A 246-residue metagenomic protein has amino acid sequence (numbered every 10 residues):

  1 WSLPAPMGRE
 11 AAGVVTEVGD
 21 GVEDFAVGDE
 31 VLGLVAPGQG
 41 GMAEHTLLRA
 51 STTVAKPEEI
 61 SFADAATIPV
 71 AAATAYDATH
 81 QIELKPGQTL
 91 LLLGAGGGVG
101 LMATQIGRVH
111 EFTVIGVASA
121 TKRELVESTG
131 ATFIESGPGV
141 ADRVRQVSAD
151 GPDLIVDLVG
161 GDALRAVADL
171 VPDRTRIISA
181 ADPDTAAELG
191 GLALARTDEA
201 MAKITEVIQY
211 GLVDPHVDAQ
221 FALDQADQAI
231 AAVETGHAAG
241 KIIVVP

Functional and structural regions predicted by a protein language model:
W1-G38: Glycine-rich beta-strand-centered segment in the early N-terminal region that forms part of a ligand/cofactor-binding
D24, L32-G94: NAD(P)H dinucleotide-binding glycine-rich loop of Rossmann-like/cofactor-binding domains, especially the beta1-alpha1
I68-S136: Mid-domain Rossmann-like dinucleotide-binding core that forms the NAD(H)/NADP(H) cofactor-binding site
T132-G139, F221-D224: Short acidic-hydrophobic, aromatic-tinged amphipathic segments that line or gate anion-handling sites
G139-D150: Short amphipathic alpha-helix with an adjacent loop that forms part of the alpha/beta core around
L158-H216, Q220-L223, P246: Glycine-rich phosphate-binding loop and adjacent beta-alpha segment of Rossmann(oid) nucleotide-cofactor-binding
D214-H216, I230-P246: C-terminal capping/lid region of NAD(P)-dependent oxidoreductase domains
